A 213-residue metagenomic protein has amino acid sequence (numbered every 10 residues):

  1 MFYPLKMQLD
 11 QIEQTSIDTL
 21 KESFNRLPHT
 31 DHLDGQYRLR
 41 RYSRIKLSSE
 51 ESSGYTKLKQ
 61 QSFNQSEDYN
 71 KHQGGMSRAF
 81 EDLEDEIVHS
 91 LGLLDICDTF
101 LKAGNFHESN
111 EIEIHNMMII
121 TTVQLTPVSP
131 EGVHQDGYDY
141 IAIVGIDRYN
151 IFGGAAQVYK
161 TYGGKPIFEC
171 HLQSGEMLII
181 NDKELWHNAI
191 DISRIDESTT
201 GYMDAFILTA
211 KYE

Functional and structural regions predicted by a protein language model:
M1-K71: N-terminal auxiliary "cap/dimerization" subdomain that precedes the catalytic jelly-roll/cupin core of mononuclear
L39, E108, D136, K183 (+1 more regions): A short, structural micro-pattern
Y42, S48, H115-M117, G145 (+2 more regions): Structured loops at beta-to-helix junctions and adjacent beta-edge loops in soluble globular domains
S52-E113: Signature of the catalytic double-stranded beta-helix
M76-G92, I120-Q124, I146-Q157, E213: Short N-terminal helix-initiation segments at or just after the protein's N-terminus
E108-L172: Catalytic core of non-heme Fe(II) oxygenases with the double-stranded beta-helix
A155-E213: Catalytic core of Fe(II)/2-oxoglutarate
